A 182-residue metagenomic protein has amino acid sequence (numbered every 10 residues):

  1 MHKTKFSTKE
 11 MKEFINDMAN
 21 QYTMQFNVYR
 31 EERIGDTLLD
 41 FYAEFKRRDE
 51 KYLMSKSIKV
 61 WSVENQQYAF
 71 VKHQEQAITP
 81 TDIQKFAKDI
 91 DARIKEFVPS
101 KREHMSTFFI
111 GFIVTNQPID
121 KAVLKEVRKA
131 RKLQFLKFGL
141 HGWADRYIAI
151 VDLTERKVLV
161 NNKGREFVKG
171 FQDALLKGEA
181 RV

Functional and structural regions predicted by a protein language model:
M1-Q74: N-terminal, charge-rich interaction modules
T4-M11, I15, Q76-T79, N116 (+1 more regions): Intrinsic-disorder-associated interaction segments
S55-I58, I90-S100: Short secondary-structure capping micro-motifs at structural edges
N65, V71-A77, V114-P118, L153-E155: Short, flexible beta-strand-to-coil junctions
N65-Y68, S106-F109, R146: Short, surface-exposed beta-edge/turn micro-motifs
A77-A92, E96, D120-L124: Active-site-adjacent loop/helix micro-motif of nuclease/hydrolase catalytic cores
S100-E126, D152: Nucleic-acid nuclease catalytic cores
R128-V182: Charged, structured surface patches that assemble and position nucleic-acid processing machinery
